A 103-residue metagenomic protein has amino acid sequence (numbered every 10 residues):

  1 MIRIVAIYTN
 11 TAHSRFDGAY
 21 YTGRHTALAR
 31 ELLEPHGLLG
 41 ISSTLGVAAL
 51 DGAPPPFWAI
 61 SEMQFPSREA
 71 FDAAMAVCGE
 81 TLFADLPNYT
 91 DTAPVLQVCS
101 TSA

Functional and structural regions predicted by a protein language model:
M1-A103: Macromolecular interaction modules
